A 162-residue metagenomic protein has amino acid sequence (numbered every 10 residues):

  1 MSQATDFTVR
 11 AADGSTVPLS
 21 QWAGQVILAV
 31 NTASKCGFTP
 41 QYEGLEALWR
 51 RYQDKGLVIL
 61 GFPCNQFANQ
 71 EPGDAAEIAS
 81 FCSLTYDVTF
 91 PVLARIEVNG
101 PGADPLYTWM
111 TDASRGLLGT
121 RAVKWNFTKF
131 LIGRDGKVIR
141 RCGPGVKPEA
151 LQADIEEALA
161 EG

Functional and structural regions predicted by a protein language model:
M1-G162: Chalcogenol-based redox active-site neighborhoods
